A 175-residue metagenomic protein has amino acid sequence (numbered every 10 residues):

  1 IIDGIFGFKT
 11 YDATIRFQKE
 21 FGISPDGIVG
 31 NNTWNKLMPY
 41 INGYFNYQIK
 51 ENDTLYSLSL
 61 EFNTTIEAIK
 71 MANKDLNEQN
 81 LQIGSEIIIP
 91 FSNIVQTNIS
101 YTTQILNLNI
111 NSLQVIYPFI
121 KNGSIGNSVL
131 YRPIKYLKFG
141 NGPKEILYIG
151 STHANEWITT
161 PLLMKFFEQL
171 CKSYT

Functional and structural regions predicted by a protein language model:
I1-K36, Q48-N52, K70-I83: Short acidic, glycine/serine/threonine-rich helix-capping segments at coil-helix boundaries
F8, I41-N52, Y56-T175: M14 metallocarboxypeptidase catalytic domain recognition
